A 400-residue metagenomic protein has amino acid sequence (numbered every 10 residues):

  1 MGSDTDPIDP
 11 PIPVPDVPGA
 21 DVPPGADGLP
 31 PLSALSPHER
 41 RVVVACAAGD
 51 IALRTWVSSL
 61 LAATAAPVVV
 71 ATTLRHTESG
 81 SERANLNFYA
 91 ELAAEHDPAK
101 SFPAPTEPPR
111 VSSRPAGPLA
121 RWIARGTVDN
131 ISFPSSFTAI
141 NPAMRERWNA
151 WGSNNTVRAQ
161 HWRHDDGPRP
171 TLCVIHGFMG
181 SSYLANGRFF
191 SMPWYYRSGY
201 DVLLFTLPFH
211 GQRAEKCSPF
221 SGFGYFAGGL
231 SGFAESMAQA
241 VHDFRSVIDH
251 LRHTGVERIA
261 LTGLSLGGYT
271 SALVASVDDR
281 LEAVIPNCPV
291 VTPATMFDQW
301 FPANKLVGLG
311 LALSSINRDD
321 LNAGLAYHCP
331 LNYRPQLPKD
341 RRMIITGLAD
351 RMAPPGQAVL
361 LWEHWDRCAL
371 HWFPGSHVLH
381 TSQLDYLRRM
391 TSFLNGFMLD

Functional and structural regions predicted by a protein language model:
M1-M144, W151, S198: N-terminal targeting or regulatory segments adjacent to alpha/beta-hydrolase or S9 domains
C173-A238: Cap/lid segment of the alpha/beta-hydrolase catalytic domain
G263-S271: Gly/Ala-rich beta-loop-alpha elbow adjacent to hydrolase catalytic centers
L273-D319, W372: Hydrolase active-site cap/lid region
N317-R334: Active-site nucleophile elbow and catalytic-triad environment of alpha/beta-hydrolase enzymes
L337-P338, M343-T346, D350: Short beta-strand/loop motif that positions the catalytic acidic residue of the alpha/beta-hydrolase fold
R351-Q357, S382: Conserved alpha/beta-hydrolase "acid-adjacent" motif
G375-R388: Catalytic histidine-centered segment of alpha/beta-hydrolase-like enzymes
